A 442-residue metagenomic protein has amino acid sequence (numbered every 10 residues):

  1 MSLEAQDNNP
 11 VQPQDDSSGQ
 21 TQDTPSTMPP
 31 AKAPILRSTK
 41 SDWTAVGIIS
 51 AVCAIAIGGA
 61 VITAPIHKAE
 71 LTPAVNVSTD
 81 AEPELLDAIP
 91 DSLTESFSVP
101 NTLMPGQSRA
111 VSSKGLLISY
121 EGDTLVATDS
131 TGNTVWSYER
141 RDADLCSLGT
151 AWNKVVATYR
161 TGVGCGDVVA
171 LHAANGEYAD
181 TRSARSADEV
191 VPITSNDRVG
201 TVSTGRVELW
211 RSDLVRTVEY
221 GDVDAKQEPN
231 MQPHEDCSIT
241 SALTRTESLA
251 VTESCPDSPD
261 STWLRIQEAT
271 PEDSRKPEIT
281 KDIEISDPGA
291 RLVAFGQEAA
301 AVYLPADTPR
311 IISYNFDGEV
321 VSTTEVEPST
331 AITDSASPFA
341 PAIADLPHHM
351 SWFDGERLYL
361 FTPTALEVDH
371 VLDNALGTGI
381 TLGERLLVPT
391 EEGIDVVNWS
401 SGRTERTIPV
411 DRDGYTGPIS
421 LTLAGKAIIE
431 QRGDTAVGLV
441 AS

Functional and structural regions predicted by a protein language model:
M1-T44: Terminal targeting segments of Actinobacterial cell-envelope proteins
S2, R37-A45, I62-G115, D123-T124 (+7 more regions): Aromatic (tryptophan-biased) beta-strands that constitute blades/sheets of beta-rich domains
N101-S112, R140-N153, A184-D197, Q227-A242 (+4 more regions): Repeated scaffold domains used in trafficking and secretory/extracellular systems, primarily beta-propellers
D123-V126, Y159, V163-A170, T204-R211 (+5 more regions): Structural motif
V126, T131-T262: Long, acidic/polar, low-complexity amphipathic helices and coiled-coil-like
D129-G132, H172-N175, R211-L214, A269-E272 (+4 more regions): Short loop/turn segments that connect beta-strands within beta-propeller blades
E219-P363: Acidic, serine/threonine- and glycine-rich low-complexity intrinsically disordered segments that serve as flexible
D334-W399: Loop/turn-rich, solvent-exposed surfaces of beta-rich toroidal or solenoidal domains
